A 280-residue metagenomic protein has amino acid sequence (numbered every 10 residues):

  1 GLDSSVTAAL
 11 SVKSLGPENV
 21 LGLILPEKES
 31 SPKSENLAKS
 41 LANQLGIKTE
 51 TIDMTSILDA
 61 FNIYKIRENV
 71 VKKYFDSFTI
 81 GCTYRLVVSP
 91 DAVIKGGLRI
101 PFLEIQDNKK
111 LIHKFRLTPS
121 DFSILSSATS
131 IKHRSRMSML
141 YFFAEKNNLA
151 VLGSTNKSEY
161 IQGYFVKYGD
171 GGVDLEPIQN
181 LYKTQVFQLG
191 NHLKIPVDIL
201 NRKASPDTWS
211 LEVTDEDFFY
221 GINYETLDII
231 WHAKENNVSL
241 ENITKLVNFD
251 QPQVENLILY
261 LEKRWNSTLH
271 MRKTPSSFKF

Functional and structural regions predicted by a protein language model:
G1: Conserved G/P- and acidic residue-centered "switch" motifs that form tight phosphate/ATP-binding loops in soluble
V6, L10-K13, E18-L21, E29 (+2 more regions): ATP/NTP-dependent adenylation/nucleotidyl-transfer catalytic domains that generate, transfer, or process NMP-activated
P26: Acidic, Mg2+-coordinating phosphoryl-transfer loop and its flanking beta/alpha structural elements, shared across
P32-L37: N-terminal phosphate-binding loop and adjacent alpha-helix
